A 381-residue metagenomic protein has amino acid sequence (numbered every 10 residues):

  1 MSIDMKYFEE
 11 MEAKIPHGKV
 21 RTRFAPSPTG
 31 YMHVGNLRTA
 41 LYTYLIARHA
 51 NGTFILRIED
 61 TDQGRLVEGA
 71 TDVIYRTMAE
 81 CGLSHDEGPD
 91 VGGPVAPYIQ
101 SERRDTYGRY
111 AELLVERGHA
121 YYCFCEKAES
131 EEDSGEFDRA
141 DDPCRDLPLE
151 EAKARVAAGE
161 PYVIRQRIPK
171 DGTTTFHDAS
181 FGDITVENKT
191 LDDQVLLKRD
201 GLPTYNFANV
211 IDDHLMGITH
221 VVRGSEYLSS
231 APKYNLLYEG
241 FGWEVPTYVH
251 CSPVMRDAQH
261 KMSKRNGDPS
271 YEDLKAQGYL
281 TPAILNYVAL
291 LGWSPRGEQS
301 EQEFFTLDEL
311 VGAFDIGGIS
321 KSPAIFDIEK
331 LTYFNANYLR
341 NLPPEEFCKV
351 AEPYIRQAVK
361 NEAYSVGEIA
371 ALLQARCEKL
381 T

Functional and structural regions predicted by a protein language model:
S2-G135, S230-W243, A283: N-terminal Rossmann-like or analogous alpha/beta NTP/dinucleotide-binding catalytic cores that position adenine
K14-V20, H49, A208-V210, A258-S263: Active-site-adjacent bridging/hinge elements
F24-P28, I58-D60, I211, L215 (+3 more regions): Short, histidine-centered active-site or binding-site loop motifs used for metal coordination, general acid-base
L37, E68, G224-A231, D268 (+1 more regions): Short, conserved loop/turn and helix-capping segments at secondary-structure boundaries that abut family-defining
I58-G64, S225-E226, S252-M255, L331: Acidic, glycine-rich active-site loops and adjacent beta-strand->loop/helix elements that engage anionic groups
Y98, V221, L274: Second-shell loop/turn segments in exported
L113-E116, A120-H250, R256-M262, S270: Active-site cores that bind ATP or allylic diphosphates and position pyrophosphate for catalysis
F241-T381: Catalytic adenosine-cofactor/nucleotide-binding cores of aminoacyl-tRNA synthetases and other
